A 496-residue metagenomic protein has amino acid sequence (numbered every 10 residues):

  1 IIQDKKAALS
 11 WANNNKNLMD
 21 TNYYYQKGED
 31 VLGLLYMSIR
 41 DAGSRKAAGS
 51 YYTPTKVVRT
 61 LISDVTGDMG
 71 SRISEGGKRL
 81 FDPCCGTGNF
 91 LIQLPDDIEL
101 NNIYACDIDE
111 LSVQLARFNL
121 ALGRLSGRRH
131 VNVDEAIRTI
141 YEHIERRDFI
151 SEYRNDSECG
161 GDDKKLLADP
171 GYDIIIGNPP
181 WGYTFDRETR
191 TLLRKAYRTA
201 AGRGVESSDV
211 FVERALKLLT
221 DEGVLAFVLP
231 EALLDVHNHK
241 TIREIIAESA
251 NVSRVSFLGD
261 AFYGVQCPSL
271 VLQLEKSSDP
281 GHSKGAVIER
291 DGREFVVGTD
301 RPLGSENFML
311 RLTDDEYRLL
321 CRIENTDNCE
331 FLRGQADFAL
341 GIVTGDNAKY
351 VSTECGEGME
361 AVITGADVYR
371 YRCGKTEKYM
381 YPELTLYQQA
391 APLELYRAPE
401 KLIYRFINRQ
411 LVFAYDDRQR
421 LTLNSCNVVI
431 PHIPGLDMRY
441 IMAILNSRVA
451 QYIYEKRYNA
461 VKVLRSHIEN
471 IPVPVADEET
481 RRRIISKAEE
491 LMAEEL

Functional and structural regions predicted by a protein language model:
I1-D4: N-terminal accessory nucleic-acid engagement/regulatory domains that precede and modulate ATP-driven motor cores
K6-W11, K16-V255, V271-R293: SAM-dependent methyltransferase catalytic region
L34-I39, I441, L445, I484 (+1 more regions): Short alpha-helical scaffolding segments that buttress acidic/His motifs in well-ordered protein cores
I98, T139, V265-S269, R397 (+2 more regions): Short, solvent-exposed loop/turn segments at the edges of secondary structure
I150, R154-I176, D260-I363: Polynucleotide-recognition surfaces of large bacterial nucleic-acid defense/processing enzymes
L219, E316-R483: Polybasic, glycine- and aromatic-enriched phosphate-binding surface used to engage nucleic acids
L234-D235, Y263-G264, P434: Alpha-helix N-cap/loop-to-helix initiation residues
L258-F262, Y458-A460: Short, solvent-exposed loop/turn elements at beta->coil junctions and helix N-caps that rim active or binding pockets
